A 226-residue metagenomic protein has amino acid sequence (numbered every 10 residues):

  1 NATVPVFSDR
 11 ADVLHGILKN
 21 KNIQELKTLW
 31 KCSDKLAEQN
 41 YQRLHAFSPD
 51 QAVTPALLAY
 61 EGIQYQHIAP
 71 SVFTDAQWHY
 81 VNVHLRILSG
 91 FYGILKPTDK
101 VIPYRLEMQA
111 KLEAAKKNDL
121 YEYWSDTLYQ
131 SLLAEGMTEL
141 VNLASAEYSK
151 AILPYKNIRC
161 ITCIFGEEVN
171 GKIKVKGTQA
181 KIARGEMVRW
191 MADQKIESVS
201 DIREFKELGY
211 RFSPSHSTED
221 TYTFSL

Functional and structural regions predicted by a protein language model:
N1-V72: Active-site helix-to-loop segments that bind/position phosphate- or nucleotide-bearing substrates and donors across
G16, P214, L226: Pocket-edge structural micro-motifs
I63, I161, Y222: A broad, low-specificity signal marking well-ordered, structured residues that form hydrophobic/aromatic
A69-T218: Internal, well-folded beta-alpha domain core
E219-L226: Short, basic/aromatic-enriched C-terminal tail that caps enzymatic domains
